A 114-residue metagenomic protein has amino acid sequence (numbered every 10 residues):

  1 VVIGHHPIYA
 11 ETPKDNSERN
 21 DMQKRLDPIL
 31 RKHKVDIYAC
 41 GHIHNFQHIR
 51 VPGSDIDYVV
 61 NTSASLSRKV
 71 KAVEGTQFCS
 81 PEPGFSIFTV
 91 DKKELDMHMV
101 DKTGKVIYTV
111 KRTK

Functional and structural regions predicted by a protein language model:
V1-V59, I87, V106-T109: His/acidic metal-ligating clusters that form di-metal
Q47, V51-K114: Binuclear metal-dependent phosphoesterase catalytic core
